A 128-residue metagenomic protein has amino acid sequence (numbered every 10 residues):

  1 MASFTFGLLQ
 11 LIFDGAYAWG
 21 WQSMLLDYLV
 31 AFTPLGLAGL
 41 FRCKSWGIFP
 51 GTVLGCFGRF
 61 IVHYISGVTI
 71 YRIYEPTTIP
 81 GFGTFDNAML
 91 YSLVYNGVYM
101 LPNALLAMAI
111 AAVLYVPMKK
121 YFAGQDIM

Functional and structural regions predicted by a protein language model:
M1-M128: Loop-helix junctions at membrane interfaces
